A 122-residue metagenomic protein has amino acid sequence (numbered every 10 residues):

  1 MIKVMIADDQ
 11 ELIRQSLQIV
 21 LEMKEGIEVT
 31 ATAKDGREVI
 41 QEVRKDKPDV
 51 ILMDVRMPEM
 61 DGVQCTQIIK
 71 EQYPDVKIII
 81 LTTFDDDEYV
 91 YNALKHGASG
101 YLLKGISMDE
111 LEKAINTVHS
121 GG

Functional and structural regions predicted by a protein language model:
D8, D54, T82: Active-site residues of response regulator receiver
G26-K34, E42: Short hydrophobic/Thr-rich beta-strand motif most characteristic of the beta2 strand and flanking loop of CheY-like
D35-E38, D61-Q64: Acidic catalytic/metal-coordinating carboxylates
D46-L52: Active-site beta3 strand of CheY-like receiver
M53-D54, C65: Active-site T/S-Asp motif of two-component receiver
M57: Receiver (REC) domain active-site loop signature in two-component systems and cognate sites in sensor histidine kinases
E88, I106-G122: C-terminal output helix
